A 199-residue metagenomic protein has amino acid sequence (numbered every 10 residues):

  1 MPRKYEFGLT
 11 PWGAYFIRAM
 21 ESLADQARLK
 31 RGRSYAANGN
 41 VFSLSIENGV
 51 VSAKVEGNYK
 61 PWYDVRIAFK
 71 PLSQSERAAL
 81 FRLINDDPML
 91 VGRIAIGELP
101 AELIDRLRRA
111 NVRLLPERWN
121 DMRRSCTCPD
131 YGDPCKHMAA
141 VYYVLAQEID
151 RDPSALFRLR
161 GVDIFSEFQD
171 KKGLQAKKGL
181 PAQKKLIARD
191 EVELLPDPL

Functional and structural regions predicted by a protein language model:
M1-L199: Long, low-complexity, compositionally biased intrinsically disordered regions
